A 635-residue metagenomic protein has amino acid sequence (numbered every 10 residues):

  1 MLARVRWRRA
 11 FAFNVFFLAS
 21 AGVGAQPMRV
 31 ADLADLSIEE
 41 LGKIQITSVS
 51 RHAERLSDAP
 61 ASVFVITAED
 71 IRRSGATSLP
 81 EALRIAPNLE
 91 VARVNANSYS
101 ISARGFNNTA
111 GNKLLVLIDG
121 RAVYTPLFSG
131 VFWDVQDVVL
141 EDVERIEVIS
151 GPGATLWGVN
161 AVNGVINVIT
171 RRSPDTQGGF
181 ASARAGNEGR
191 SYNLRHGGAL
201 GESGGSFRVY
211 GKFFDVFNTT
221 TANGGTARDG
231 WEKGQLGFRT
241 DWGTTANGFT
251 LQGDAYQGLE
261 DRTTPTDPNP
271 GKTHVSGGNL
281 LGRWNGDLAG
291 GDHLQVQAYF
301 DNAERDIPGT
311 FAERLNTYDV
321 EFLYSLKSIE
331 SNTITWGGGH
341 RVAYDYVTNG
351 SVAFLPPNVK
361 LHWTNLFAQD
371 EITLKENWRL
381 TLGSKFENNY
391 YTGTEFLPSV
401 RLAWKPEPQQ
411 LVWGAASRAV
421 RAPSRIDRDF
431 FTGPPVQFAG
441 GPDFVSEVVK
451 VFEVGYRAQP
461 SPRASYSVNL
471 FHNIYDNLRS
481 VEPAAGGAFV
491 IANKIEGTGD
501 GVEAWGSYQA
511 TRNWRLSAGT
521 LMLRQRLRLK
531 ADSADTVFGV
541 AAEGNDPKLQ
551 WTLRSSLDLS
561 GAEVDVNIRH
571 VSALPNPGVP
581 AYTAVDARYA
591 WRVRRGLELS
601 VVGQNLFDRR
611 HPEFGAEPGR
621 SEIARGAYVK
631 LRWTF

Functional and structural regions predicted by a protein language model:
Q26-R72, D287: Short, acidic, small-residue-rich periplasmic hinge/interaction motif at the N-terminus of Gram-negative outer-membrane
T47-L56, P60-F64, P80-A122, E144: Extracytoplasmic beta-strand/coil segments of soluble accessory domains associated with Gram-negative outer-membrane
A122-S150: Short acidic/polar hinge/loop motifs at secondary-structure boundaries that mediate gating or recognition
T155, N167, D175-T176, R195-V275 (+1 more regions): Periplasmic-side early beta-strands and strand-to-turn transitions of outer-membrane beta-barrels
G197-A199, D241-W242, G414, A541-F635: Conserved C-terminal beta-signal and adjacent last beta-strands/turns of outer-membrane beta-barrel proteins
W242-Q257, H274-T394, A403-E407, A464-F471 (+3 more regions): Face-selective signature of the C-terminal outer-membrane beta-barrel domain
T266-D287, E313, K405, L411 (+6 more regions): Outer-membrane beta-barrel signature, preferentially recognizing the C-terminal barrel domain of Gram-negative
T373-R379, S467-I474, N493-L574, F607: Gram-negative outer-membrane beta-barrel transporters
